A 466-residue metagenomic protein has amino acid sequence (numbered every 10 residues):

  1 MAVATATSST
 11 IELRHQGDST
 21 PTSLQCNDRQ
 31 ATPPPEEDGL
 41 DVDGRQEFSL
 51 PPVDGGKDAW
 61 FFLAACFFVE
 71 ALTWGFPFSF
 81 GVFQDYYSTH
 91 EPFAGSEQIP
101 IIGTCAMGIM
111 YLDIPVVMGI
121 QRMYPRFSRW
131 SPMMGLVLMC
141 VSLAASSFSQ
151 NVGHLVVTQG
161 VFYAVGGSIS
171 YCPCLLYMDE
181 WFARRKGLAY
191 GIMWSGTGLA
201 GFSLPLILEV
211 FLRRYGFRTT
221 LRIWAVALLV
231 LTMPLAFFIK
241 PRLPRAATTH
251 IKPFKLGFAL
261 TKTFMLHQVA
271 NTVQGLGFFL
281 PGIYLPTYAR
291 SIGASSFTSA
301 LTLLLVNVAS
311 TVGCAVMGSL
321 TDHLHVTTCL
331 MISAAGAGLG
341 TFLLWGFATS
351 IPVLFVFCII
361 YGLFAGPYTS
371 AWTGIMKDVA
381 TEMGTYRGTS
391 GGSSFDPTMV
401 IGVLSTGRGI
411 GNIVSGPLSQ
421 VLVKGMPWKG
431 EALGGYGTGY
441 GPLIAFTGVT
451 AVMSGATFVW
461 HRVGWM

Functional and structural regions predicted by a protein language model:
M1-G56, G384-G388, W465-M466: Intrinsically disordered, low-complexity terminal tails of fungal membrane proteins
A65-F67, A71, M139-L143, V152-I169 (+3 more regions): Hydrophobic core of transmembrane alpha-helices in multi-pass small-molecule transporters, especially MFS/SLC-type
L72-Y87, T261-T328, T369, T373 (+1 more regions): Extracytoplasmic gate region of multi-pass secondary transporters
Y87, G160, G167-F182, A189-Y190 (+2 more regions): Intracellular juxtamembrane helix-capping segments at the cytosolic ends of symmetry-related transmembrane helices
L112-H154, T321: Conserved MFS/SLC helix-loop-helix module at the cytosolic interface between two early adjacent transmembrane helices
V137-Q150, A236, A335-T349: C-terminal ends and interior cores of transmembrane alpha-helices in multi-pass membrane transporters/permeases
R184-L188, I192-L243: Helix-loop-helix hairpin linking two adjacent transmembrane segments in secondary transporters
N307-S310, T321-D378, R387, G391: C-terminal transmembrane helical hairpin of 12-TM major facilitator-type secondary transporters
